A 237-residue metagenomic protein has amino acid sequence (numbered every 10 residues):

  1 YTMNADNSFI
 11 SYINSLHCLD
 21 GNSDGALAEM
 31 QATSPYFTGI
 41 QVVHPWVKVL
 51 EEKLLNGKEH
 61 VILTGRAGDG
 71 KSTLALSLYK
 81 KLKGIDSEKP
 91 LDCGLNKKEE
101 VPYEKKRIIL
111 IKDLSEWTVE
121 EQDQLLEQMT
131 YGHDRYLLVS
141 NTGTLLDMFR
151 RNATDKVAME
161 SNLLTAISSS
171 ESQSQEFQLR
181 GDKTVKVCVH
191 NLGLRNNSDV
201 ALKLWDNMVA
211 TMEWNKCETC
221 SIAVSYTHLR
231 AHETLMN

Functional and structural regions predicted by a protein language model:
N22-V49: N-terminal pre-Walker A segment at the start of P-loop NTPase domains
E52-K58: Phosphate-binding P-loop
H60-T73: Walker A/P-loop nucleotide-binding motif
K81-K89: Post-Walker A helix-loop "phosphate-sensing" segment adjacent to the P-loop in P-loop NTPases
V101-L137: Conserved nucleotide-sensing/catalytic segment adjacent to the nucleotide-binding pocket in NTP-handling enzymes
D113-L114, S140-T144, Q173, G193-R195: A short beta-strand-to-loop transition that corresponds to the Sensor-1 phosphate-sensing loop of AAA+ P-loop ATPases
E176-K186, H190-C220: Conserved small helical "lid"/interfacial subdomain of P-loop NTPases
T227-T234: Conserved small/polar residues in nucleotide/adenosyl-binding loops
